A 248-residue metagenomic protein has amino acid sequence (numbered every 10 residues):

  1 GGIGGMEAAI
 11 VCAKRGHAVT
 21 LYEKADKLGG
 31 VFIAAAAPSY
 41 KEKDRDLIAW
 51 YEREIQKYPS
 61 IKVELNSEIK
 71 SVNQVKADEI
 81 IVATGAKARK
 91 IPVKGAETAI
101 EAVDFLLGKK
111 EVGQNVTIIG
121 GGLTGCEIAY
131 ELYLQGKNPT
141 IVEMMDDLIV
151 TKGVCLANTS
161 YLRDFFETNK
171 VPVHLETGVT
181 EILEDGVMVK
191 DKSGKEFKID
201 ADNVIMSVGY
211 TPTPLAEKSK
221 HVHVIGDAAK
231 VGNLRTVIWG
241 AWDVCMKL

Functional and structural regions predicted by a protein language model:
G1-T20, L123-Q135: N-terminal Rossmann-like FAD-binding beta1-loop-alpha1 element of flavoenzymes
G2-G4, K27, A86, G122-T124 (+2 more regions): Residue-level detector of alpha-helix initiation sites
L21-K57, E131-T177: Rossmann-like dinucleotide-binding cores of NAD(P)H-dependent redox enzymes
E54-K57, V63-N66, K70, T84-Q135 (+1 more regions): Glycine-rich dinucleotide-binding loop and its adjacent helix/turn
E64-V75, K87-R89, L175-G186: A conserved short coil-to-beta-strand element within the FAD-binding core of flavoproteins
K70-K76, K109-K110, E196-F197: Short amphipathic alpha-helix with an adjacent loop that forms part of the alpha/beta core around
A77-E79, A83-K90, D104-F105, A201-P214: Glycine-/small-residue-rich beta->alpha transition segments that form the dinucleotide
C126-I128, I149-N158, V224-L248: A conserved FAD-binding loop/helix module that cradles the flavin
